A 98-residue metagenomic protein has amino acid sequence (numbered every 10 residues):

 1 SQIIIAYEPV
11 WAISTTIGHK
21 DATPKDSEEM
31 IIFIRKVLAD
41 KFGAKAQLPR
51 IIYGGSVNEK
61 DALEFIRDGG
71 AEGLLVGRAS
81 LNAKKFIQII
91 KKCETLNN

Functional and structural regions predicted by a protein language model:
S1-A46: Active-site rim beta-loop-alpha module in soluble metabolic enzymes
I3-P9, Q47-G55, E72-V76: Hydrophobic faces of well-ordered beta-strands that scaffold small-molecule active sites in alpha/beta enzyme cores
T16-I17, S56, G70-I89: Glycine-rich phosphate-binding active-site loops on the catalytic face of alpha/beta enzymes
P24-S27, S80-N98: C-terminal helical cap(s) of enzyme catalytic domains, especially alpha/beta-barrels
E28-R35, A62, I87-I90: Generic structural signal for well-ordered alpha-helices, preferentially at hydrophobic/aromatic core positions
V37-K41, E64, K92: A generic secondary-structure signal
I66-D68: Acidic (Asp/Glu)-rich catalytic clusters
